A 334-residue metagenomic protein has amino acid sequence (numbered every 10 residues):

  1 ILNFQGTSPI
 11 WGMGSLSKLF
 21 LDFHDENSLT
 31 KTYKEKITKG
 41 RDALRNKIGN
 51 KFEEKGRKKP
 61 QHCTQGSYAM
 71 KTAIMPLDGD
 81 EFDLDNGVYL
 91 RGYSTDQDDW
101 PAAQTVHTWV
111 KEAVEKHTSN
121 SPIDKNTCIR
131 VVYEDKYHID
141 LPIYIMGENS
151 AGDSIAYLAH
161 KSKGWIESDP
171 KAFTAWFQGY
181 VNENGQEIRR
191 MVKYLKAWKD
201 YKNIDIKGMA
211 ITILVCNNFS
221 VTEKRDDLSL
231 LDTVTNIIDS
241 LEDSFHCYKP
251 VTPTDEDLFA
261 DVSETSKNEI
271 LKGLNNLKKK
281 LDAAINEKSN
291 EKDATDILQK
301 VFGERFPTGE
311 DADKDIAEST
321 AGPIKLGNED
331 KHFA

Functional and structural regions predicted by a protein language model:
I1-D22, K249-A334: Terminal (often C-terminal) interaction modules
I1-E81, V88-T105, F333: N-terminal regions immediately upstream of nucleotidyltransferase
I48-F52, M70, A103-S154: Conserved catalytic core of two-metal-ion nucleotidyltransferases
I74, D135-V192, D330-A334: Extended, alpha-helix-rich binding/interface surfaces that flank or overlap catalytic cores and mediate recognition
E81, D85, N126-C128, K136-D140 (+2 more regions): Extracellular structured ligand-interaction cores
F82-G92, P170-F177, M191, T212: Glycine-rich, often proline-containing surface loops adjacent to acidic residues and nearby aromatics that form
W109, H117, Y157-E187, A197-Y201 (+2 more regions): Conserved His + Asp/Glu catalytic blocks
E187-R189, K193-D293: Conserved nucleotidyltransferase catalytic core and NTase-mimicking acidic/glycine-rich helix/loop elements in nucleic
